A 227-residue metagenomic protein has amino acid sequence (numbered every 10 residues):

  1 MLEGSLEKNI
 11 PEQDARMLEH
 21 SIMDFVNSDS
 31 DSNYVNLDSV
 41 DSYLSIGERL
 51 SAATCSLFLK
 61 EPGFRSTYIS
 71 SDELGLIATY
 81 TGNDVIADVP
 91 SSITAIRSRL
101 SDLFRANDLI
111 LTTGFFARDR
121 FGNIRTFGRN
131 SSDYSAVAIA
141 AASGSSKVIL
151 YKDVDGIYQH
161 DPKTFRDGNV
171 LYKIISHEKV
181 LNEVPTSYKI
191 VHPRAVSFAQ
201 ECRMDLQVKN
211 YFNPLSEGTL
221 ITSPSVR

Functional and structural regions predicted by a protein language model:
M1-V196: Nucleotide/pyrophosphate-binding catalytic subdomain
Y68, V180, L206-V208, I221: Generic structural hydrophobic/aromatic packing signal, biased to beta-strands
T113-G114, N210, S223: Pocket-edge structural micro-motifs
V191, D205-P214: Flexible, glycine/charged-enriched surface loops at secondary-structure junctions
A199: Acidic-aromatic/histidine active-site loop/patch
L220-R227: A conserved regulatory-domain signal marking ACT and ACT-like small-molecule sensing domains and adjacent regulatory
